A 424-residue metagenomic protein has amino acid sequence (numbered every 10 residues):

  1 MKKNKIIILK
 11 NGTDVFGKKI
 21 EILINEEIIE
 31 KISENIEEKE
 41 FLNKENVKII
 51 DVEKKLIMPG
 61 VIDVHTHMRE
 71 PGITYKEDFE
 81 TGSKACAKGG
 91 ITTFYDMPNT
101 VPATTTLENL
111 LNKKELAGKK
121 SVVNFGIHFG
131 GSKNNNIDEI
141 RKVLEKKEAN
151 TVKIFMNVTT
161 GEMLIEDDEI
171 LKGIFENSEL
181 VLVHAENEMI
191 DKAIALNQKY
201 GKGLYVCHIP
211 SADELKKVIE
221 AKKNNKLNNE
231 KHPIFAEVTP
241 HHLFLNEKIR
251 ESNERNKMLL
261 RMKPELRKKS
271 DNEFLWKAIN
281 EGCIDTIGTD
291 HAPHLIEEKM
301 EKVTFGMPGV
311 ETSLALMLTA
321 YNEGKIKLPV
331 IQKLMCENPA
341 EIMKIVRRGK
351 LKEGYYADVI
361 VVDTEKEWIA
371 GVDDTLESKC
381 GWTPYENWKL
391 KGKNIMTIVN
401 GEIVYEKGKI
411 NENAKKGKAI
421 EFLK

Functional and structural regions predicted by a protein language model:
M1-N43: N-terminal metal-binding scaffold of metallo-dependent hydrolase/deaminase domains
E38-M58: Active-site metal-binding motif and surrounding structural segment of the metallo-beta-lactamase
K55-K120: Metal-associated gating/positioning segment near the N- to mid-region
G60-P71, M156, L182-A185, T289: Histidine-centered catalytic micro-motifs
E115-G131: A glycine-rich helix N-cap at a beta->alpha junction
D138-I287: Histidine/acidic residue-rich metal-binding segments in metalloenzymes
E188-K192, Q198-G201, N280-E281, D285-I287 (+1 more regions): His/Asp/Glu-enriched, well-ordered alpha-helical/loop segment that forms or immediately abuts the divalent-metal
Y356-E421: C-terminal cap of metal-dependent C-N hydrolases
